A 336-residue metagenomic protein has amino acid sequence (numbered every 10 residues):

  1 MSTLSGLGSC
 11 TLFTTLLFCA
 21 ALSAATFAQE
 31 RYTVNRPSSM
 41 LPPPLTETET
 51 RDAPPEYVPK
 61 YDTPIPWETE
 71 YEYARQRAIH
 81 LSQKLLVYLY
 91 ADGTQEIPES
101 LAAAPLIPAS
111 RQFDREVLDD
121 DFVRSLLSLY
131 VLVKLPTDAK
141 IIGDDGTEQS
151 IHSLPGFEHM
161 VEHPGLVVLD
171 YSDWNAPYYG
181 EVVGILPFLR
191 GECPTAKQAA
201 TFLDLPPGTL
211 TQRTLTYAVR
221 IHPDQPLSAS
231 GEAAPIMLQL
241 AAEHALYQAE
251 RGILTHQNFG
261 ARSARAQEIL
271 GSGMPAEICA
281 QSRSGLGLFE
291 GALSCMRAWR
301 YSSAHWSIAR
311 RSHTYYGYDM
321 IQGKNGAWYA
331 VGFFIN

Functional and structural regions predicted by a protein language model:
C10-S23: Bacterial N-terminal signal peptides
E30-L81: N-terminal leader/targeting and pre-domain segments
Y57-I65, Q76, Q198-P206, P223-A233 (+3 more regions): Second-shell loop/turn segments in exported
E70, T201-E268, S312-Y316: Short, well-ordered surface patches within globular domains
E72-V123: Local sequence-structure signature of Cys/Sec-based thiol-disulfide redox active-site neighborhoods
Y73-R75, D114-W174: Thioredoxin-like thiol-disulfide oxidoreductase module
D145-F157, L169-D170, R262-N336: A well-ordered secondary-structure block
G156-A200: Non-catalytic, surface beta->alpha helical segment in thiol-disulfide oxidoreductase systems
